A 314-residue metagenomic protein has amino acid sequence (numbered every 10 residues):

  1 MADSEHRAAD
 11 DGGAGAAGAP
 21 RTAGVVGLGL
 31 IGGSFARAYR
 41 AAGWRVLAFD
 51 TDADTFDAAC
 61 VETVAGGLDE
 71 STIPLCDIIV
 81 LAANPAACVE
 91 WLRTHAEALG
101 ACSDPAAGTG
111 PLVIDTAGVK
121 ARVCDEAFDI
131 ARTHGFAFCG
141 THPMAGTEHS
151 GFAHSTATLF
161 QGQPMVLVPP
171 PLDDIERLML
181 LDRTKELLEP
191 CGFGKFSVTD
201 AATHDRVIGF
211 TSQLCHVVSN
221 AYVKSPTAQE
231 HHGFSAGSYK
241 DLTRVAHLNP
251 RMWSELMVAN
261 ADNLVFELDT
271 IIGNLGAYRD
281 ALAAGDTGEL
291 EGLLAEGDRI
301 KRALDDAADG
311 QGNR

Functional and structural regions predicted by a protein language model:
A2-P74, I78: NAD(P)+-binding Rossmann beta1-loop-alpha1 motif at the extreme N-terminus of oxidoreductases
A19-T22, G110, G162: Phosphate-coordination loops involved in phosphoryl transfer and adenosine-cofactor binding
E70-G108, L112: Rossmann-like NAD(P)-binding element
A82-N84, A117, P169: Glycine-rich, N-terminal phosphate-binding loop of Rossmann-like dinucleotide-binding domains
T94-A153: Rossmann-like NAD(P)(H) cofactor-binding subdomain of soluble oxidoreductases
A157-R244: Internal alpha-helical scaffold of NAD(P)-dependent oxidoreductase catalytic cores
E230-K301: Interdomain hinge/lid region at the active-site interface of Rossmann-like NAD(P)-dependent oxidoreductases
